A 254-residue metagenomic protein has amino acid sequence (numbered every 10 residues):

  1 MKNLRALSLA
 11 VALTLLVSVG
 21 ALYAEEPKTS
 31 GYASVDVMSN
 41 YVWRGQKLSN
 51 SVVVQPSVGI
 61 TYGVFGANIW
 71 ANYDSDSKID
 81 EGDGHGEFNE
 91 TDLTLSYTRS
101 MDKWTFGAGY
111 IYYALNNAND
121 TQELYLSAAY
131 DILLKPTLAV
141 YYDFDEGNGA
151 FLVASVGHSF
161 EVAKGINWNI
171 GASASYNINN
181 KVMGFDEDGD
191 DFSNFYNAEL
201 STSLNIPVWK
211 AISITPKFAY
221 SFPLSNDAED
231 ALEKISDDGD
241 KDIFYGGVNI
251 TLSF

Functional and structural regions predicted by a protein language model:
M1-S30: Cleavable N-terminal export/targeting peptides
T29, N50-V54, E87-T91, W104 (+4 more regions): Residues that define the transmembrane beta-barrel architecture of outer-membrane proteins
V35-S39, P56-Y62, L93-R99, Y110 (+8 more regions): Residues on the lipid-exposed face of transmembrane beta-strands in outer-membrane beta-barrel proteins
V37-W43, Y62-V64, A71-S77, R99-M101 (+7 more regions): Transmembrane beta-strands of outer-membrane beta-barrel pores
W43, D80-G82, V140-Y142, K181-D190 (+1 more regions): Extracellular loop and loop/strand-boundary signature of outer-membrane beta-barrel proteins
V64-I69, D102-A108, I132-L138, A163-W168 (+1 more regions): Repeated loop/turn-to-beta-strand initiation elements of outer-membrane beta-barrel proteins
A67-M101, A108, Y112-D120, L224-A228 (+1 more regions): Surface-exposed loop and membrane-interface regions of Gram-negative outer-membrane beta-barrel proteins
T121-E199, S203: Detector for outer-membrane/organellar transmembrane beta-barrel domains, recognizing the amphipathic beta-strand
